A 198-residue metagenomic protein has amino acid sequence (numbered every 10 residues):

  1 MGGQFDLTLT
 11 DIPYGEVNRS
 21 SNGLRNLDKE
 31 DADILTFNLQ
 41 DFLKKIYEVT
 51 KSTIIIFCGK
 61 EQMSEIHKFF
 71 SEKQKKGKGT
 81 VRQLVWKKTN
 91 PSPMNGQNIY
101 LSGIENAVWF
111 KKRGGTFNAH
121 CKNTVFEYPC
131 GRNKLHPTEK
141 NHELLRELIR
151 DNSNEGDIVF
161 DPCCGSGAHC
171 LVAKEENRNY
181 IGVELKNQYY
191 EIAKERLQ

Functional and structural regions predicted by a protein language model:
M1-G182, K186-E191: Core catalytic lobe of class I
K194-Q198: Short, conserved SAM-binding/catalytic segment of Class I S-adenosyl-L-methionine-dependent methyltransferases
